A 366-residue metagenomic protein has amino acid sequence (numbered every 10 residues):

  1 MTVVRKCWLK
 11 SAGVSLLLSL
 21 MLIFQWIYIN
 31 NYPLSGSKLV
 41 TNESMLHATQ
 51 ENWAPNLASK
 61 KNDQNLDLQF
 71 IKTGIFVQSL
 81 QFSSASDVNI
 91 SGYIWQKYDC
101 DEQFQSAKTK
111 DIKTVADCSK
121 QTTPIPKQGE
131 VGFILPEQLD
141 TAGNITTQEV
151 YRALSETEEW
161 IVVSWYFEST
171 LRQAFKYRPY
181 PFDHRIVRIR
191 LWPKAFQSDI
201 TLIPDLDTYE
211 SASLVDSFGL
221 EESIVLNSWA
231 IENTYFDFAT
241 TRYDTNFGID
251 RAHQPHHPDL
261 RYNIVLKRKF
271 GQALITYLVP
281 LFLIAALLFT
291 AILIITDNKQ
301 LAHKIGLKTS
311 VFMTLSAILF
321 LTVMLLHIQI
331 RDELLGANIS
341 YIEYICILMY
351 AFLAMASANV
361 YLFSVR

Functional and structural regions predicted by a protein language model:
M1, Q254-N263: Membrane-proximal N-terminal segments immediately preceding the first transmembrane helix
M1-A12, Y361-R366: Cytosolic-side transmembrane helix boundary signature
M1-R5, W26-P33: Hydrophobic helices that insert into or interface with lipid environments
T2-V4, T49, S84, K269 (+1 more regions): Alpha-helix initiation/capping motif
S11-I27: Hydrophobic membrane-insertion alpha-helices, especially the h-region of bacterial N-terminal signal peptides
I29-P258: Soluble non-transmembrane domains of integral membrane proteins
N263-R366: Channel- or pocket-lining gating/hinge segments that regulate access to a cavity or pore
